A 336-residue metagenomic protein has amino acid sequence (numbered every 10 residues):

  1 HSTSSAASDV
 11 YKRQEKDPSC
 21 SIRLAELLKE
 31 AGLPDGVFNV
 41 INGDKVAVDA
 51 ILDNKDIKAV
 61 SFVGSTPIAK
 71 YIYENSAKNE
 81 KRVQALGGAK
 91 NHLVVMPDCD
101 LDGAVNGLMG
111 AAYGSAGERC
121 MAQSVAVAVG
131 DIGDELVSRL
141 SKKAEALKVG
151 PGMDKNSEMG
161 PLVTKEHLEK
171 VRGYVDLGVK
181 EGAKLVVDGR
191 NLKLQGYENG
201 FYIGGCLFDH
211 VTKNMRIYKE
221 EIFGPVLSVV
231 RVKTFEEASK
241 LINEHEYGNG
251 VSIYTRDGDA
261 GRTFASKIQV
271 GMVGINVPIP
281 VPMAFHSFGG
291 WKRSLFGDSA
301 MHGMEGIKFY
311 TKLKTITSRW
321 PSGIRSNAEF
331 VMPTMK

Functional and structural regions predicted by a protein language model:
H1-A7, Y11: Single conserved hydrophobic/aromatic residue that forms the stacking wall/gate of nucleotide- or nucleobase-binding
K12-L27, V40-V46, M96-C99, R231-F235: ATP-dependent adenylate-forming carboxylate-activation enzymes
K16-S19, K45-A47, T66-I68, K78 (+2 more regions): Short alpha-helical
I22-R23, L52-D53, Y71-N75, S138-R139 (+2 more regions): Short amphipathic alpha-helical segments
G32, A59, T66-T212, L241 (+3 more regions): ALDH superfamily catalytic-core signature
L33, I57, V94, K148-V149 (+3 more regions): Conserved C-terminal structural/oligomerization subdomain of aldehyde/semialdehyde dehydrogenase
N39-K58: A structured beta-alpha segment of the ubiquitous adenosine-cofactor-binding alpha/beta core
D44, V63, A111, T255 (+1 more regions): Conserved residues at the C-terminal ends of beta-strands
